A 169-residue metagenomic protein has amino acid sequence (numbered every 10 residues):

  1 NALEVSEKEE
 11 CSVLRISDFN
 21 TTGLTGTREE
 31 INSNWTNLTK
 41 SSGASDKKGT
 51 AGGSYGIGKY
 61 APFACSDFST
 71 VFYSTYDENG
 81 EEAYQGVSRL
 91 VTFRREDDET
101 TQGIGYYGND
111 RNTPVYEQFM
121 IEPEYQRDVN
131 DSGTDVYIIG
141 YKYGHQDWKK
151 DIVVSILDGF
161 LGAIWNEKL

Functional and structural regions predicted by a protein language model:
A2-E7, C11-V91: Flexible ATP-lid and adjacent glycine-rich G1/G2 motifs of the Bergerat
S54-L169: GHKL-type ATPase core
